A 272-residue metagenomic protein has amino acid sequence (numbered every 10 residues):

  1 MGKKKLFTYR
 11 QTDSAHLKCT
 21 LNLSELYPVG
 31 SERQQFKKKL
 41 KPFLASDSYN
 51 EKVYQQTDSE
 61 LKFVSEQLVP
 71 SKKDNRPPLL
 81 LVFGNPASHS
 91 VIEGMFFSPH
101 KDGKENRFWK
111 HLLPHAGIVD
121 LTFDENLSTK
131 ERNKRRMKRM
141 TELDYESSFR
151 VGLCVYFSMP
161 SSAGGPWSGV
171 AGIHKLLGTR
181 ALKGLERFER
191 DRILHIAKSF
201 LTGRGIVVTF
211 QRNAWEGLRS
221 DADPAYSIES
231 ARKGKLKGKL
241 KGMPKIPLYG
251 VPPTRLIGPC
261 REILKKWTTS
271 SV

Functional and structural regions predicted by a protein language model:
M1-V64, A87, G103, A163-E189 (+1 more regions): C-terminal capping/extension of enzyme domains
Y9-T12, H16-L17, L23-P28, K130-W167: Macrodomain-like recognition of ADP-ribose-binding/processing modules
S59, V64-S147, P224-L236, G242: Adenosine ribonucleotide-centric catalytic and binding domains
E66, N126, C154-Y156, L248-V251: Conserved beta-strand termini and adjacent loop/short-helix elements that scaffold enzyme active sites in alpha/beta
P77, L201-G205, M243: A short helix->loop->beta-strand "cap" motif at the edges of active sites that frequently abuts
L80-L81, T122-F123, G152-V155, I206-Q211 (+1 more regions): A structural signal for short, well-ordered beta-strand segments and their strand-loop junctions that often border
N85, Y156-M159, R212-N213: Histidine- and/or cysteine-centered catalytic micro-motif in compact active-site loops
M140-V208: Internal catalytic-core helix/loop-beta-alpha segment that presents or stabilizes conserved functional determinants
